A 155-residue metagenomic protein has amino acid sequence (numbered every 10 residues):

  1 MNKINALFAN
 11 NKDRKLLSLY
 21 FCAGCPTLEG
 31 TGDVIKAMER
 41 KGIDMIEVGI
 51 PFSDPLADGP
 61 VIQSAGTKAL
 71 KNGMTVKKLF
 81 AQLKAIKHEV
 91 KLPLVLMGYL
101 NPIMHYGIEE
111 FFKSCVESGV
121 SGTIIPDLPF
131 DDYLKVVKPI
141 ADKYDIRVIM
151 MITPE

Functional and structural regions predicted by a protein language model:
M1-N10, S53-I62, K71-I86, I103-E109 (+2 more regions): Active-site-adjacent beta->alpha loops and helix N-cap segments on the catalytic face of soluble alpha/beta enzymes
I4-C25, G59-P60, A65, I86-M97: N-terminal small/glycine-rich loop or linker at the start of catalytic domains across soluble metabolic enzymes
L17-F21, I46-V48, L94-G98, T123-I125 (+1 more regions): Hydrophobic faces of well-ordered beta-strands that scaffold small-molecule active sites in alpha/beta enzyme cores
C22-T27, M97-M104, P129, M151-E155: Glycine-rich beta-to-alpha transition loops that act as phosphate-gripper elements at the mouths of alpha/beta enzyme
G24-T27, P51-P55: Short active-site-proximal "capping" loops at secondary-structure junctions
L28-M38, I103-S114, P154-E155: Short, acidic/polar
